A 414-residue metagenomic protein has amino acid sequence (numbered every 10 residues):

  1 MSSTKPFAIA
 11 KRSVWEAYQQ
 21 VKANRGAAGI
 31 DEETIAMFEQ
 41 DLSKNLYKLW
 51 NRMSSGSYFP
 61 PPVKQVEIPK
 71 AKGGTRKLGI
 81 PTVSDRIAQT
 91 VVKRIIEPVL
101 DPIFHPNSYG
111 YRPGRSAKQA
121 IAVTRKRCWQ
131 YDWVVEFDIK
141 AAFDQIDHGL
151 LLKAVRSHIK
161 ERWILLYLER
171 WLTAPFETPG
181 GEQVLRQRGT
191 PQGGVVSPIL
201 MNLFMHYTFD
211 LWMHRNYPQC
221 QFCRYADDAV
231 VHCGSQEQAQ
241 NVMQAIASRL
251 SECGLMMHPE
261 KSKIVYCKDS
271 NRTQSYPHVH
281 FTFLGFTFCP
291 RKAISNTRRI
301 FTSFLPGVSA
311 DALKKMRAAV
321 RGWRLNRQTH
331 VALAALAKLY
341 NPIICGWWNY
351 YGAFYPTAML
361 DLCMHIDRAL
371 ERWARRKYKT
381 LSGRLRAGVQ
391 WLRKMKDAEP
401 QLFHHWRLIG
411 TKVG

Functional and structural regions predicted by a protein language model:
M1-S43, Y47: Non-catalytic, polymerase-adjacent accessory regions of viral genome-replication enzymes
I9, P60-V66, A71, L172 (+1 more regions): Core structural elements
R52-E67, A71, I103-K268, H280: Conserved polymerase palm-domain catalytic core
S84-A88: Duplex nucleic acid-engaging cores and interfaces of nucleic-acid transaction enzymes
T173, C253-Q328: A conserved non-catalytic segment of reverse transcriptases and RNA-directed RNA polymerases corresponding to the late
Y225, S262-S270, Y340-I343, D361-D367 (+1 more regions): A glycine-rich phosphate-binding loop feature that marks nucleotide/adenosyl-phosphate handling sites
L336-L381: Non-catalytic, peripheral interaction segments enriched in hydrophobic/basic residues
H365-A369, A374, Y378-G414: Extended C-terminal regions of large enzymes
